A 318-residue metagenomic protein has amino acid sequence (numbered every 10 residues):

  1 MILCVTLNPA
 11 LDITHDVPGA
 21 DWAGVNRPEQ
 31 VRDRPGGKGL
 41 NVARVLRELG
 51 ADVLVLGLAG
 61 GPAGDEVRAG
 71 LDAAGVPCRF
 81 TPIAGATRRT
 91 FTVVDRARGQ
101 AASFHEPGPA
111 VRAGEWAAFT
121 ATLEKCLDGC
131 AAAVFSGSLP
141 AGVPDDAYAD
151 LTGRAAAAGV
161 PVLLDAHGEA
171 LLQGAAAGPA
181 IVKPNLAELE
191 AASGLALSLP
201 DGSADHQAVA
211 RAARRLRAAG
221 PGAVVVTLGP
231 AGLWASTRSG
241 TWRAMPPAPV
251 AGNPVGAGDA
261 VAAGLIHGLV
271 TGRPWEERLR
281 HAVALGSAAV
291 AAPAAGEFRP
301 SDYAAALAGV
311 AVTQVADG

Functional and structural regions predicted by a protein language model:
M1-L56, D65-E66, V250-A251, A316-G318: Glycine-rich phosphate/adenosyl-contacting loop at the front of the ribokinase-like
I2, D52-V53, C78, V162 (+2 more regions): Hydrophobic anchor at the start of a short beta-strand that flanks the dinucleotide cofactor-binding loop
A23-G24, R47-A131, A305-G318: Conserved N-terminal subdomain of the carbohydrate kinase-like
R44, R89-V93, G232-S236: Short beta-strand scaffold segments in enzyme catalytic cores
R47, A156, V270: Gly/Ala-rich phosphate-binding loop of Rossmann-like dinucleotide-binding domains, activating on the conserved
L127-G142: Short acidic, glycine-rich surface-loop motifs adjacent to enzyme active sites
D145-S239: Conserved phosphate/ATP/ADP-binding segment of small-molecule kinases
P200-G318: Conserved phosphate-binding/catalytic region of the ribokinase-like
